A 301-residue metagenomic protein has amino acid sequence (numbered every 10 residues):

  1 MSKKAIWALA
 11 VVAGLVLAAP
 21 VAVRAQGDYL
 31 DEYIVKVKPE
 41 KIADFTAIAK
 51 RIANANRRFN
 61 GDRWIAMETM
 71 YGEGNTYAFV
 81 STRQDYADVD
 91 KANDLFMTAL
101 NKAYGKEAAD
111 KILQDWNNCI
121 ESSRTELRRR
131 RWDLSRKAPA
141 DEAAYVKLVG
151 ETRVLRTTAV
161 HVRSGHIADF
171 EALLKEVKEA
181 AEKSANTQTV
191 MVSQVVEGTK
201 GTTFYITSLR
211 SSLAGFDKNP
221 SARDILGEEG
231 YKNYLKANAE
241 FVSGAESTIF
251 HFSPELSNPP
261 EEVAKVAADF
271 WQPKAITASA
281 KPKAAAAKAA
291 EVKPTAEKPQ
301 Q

Functional and structural regions predicted by a protein language model:
M1-A5: Positively charged n-region of N-terminal signal peptides that target proteins for export
A8-A18: Bacterial N-terminal signal peptides
V21-K232, A237-Q301: Short S/T/G/P-rich N-terminal loop/turn motif that feeds into the first structured element of a domain
